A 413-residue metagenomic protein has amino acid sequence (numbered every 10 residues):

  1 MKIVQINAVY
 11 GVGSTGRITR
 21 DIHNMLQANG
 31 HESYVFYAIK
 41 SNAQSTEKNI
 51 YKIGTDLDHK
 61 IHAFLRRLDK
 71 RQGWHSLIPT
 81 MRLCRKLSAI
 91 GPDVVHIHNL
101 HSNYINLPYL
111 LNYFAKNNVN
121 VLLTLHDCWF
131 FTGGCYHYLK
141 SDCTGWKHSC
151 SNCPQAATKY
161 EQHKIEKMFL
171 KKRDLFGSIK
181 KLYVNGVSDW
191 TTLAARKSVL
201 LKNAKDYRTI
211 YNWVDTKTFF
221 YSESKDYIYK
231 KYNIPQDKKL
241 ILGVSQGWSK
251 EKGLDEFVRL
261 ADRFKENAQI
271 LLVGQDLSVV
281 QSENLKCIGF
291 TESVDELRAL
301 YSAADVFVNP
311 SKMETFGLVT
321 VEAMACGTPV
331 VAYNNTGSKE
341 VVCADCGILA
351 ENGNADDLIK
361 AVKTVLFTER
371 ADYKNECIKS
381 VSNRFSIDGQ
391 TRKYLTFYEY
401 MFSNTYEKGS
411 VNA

Functional and structural regions predicted by a protein language model:
N185, P235-K252, V258-A261: Conserved donor-binding/catalytic core segment of Leloir-type glycosyltransferases
W190, W213: Carbohydrate-associated surface elements
A299-A304: Short alpha-helical donor nucleotide-sugar binding micro-motif in glycosyltransferases
K312: Aromatic "clamp/platform" in nucleotide-sugar-dependent glycosyltransferases that forms part of the donor/acceptor
V321, N334-L349: Short acidic/histidine- and often glycine-rich active-site loop of Leloir-type glycosyltransferases that engages
P329-A332: Short hydrophobic beta-strand element within catalytic cores of glycosyltransferases and related nucleotide-activated
A344, I348-A355, T364-R370: Conserved acidic donor-binding segment of nucleotide-sugar-dependent glycosyltransferases
A371-R384, Q390-T396, Y400: A short, well-ordered alpha-helix in the C-terminal region of glycosyltransferases
